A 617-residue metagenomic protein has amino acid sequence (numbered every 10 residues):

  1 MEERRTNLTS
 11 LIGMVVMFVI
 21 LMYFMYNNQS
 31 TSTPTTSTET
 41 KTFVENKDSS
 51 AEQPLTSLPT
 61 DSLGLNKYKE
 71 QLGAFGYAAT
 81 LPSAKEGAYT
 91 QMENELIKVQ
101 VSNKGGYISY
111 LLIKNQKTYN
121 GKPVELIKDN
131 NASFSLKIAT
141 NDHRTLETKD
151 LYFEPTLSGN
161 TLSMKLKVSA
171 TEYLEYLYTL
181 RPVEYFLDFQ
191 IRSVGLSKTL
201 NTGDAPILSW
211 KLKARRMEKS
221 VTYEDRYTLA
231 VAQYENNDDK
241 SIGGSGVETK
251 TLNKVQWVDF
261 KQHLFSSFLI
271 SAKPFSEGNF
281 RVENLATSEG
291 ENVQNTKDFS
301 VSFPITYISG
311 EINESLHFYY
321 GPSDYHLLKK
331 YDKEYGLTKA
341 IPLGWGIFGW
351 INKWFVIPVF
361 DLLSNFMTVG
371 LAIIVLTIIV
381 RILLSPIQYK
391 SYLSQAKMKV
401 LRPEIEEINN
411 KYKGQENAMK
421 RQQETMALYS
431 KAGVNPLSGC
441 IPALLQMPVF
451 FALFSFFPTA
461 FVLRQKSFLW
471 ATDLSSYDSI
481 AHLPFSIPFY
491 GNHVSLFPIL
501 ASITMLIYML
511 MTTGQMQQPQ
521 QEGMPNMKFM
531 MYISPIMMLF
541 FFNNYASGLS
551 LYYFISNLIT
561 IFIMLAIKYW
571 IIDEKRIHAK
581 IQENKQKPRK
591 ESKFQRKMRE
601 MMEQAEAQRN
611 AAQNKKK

Functional and structural regions predicted by a protein language model:
M1-A74, Y389-N435, P484, S502-L551 (+1 more regions): Terminal, Lys/Arg-rich, intrinsically disordered segments and adjacent short helical elements of membrane-protein
M1-I373, T377-I382, K575-K617: Membrane-protein biogenesis/insertion across secretory and organellar systems
S309, R381, I405, C440 (+1 more regions): Conserved hydrophobic/aromatic pocket- or pore-lining residues that grip, position, or stack substrates in active sites
G346-K399, P403, N410, I441-L445 (+2 more regions): Core alpha-helical transmembrane segments of integral membrane proteins
A427-K431, N435-S438, L445, F451-F454 (+4 more regions): Flexible, glycine/threonine-enriched loop-and-boundary segments that flank and lead into catalytic domains of large
I441-L469, S556-K575: Hydrophobic alpha-helical transmembrane segments and immediately flanking/interface helices in integral membrane
A452-L506: Conserved catalytic motifs of ABC-family nucleotide-binding domains
